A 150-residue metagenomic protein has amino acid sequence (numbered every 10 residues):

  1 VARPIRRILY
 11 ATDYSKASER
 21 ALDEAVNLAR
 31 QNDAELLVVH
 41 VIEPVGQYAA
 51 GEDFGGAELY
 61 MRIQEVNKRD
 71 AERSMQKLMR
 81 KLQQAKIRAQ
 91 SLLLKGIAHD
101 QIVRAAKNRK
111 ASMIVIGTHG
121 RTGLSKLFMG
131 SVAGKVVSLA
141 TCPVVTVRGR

Functional and structural regions predicted by a protein language model:
V1-P4, Q31, K77-I114: Structural beta-alpha unit
A2-E58, K81, A85-I87: Small/aliphatic-rich secondary-structure junction motif
P4, N27, R104-R150: Gly/Ser-rich helix-loop-strand patches that form or flank binding pockets for ribonucleotide-derived cofactors
V39, Q90-L94, V145: General small-molecule cofactor/ligand-binding pocket signal
I42-E43, K68, I97: Hinge/beta->alpha junction and helix N-cap segments in small-molecule ligand-binding domains
V45-G46, H99-Q101, G123: Generic structural signal for helix capping and beta-alpha/helix-loop junctions
A57-R73: A short acidic, glycine-rich active-site loop that binds or catalyzes chemistry on phosphate/adenosine moieties
